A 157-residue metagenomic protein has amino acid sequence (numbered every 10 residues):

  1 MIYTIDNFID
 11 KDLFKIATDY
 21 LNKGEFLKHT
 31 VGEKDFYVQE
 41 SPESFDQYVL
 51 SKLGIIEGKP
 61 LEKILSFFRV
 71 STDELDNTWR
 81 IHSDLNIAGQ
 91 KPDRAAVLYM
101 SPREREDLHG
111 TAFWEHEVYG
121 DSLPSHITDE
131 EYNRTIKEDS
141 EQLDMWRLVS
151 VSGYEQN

Functional and structural regions predicted by a protein language model:
M1-W79, G110, E117, R134 (+1 more regions): Non-heme Fe(II)/2-oxoglutarate
D73-N157: Catalytic core of non-heme Fe(II) oxygenases with the double-stranded beta-helix
